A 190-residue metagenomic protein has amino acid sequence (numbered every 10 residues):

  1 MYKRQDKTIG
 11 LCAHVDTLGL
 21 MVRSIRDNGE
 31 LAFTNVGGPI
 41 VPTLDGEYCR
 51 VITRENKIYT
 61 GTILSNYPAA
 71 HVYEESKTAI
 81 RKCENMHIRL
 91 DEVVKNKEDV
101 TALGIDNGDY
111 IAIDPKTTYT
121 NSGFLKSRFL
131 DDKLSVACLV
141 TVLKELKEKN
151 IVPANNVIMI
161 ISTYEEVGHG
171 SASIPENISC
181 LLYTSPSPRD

Functional and structural regions predicted by a protein language model:
K3-S185, R189: N-terminal hydrophobic/helix-forming segments and targeting peptides
